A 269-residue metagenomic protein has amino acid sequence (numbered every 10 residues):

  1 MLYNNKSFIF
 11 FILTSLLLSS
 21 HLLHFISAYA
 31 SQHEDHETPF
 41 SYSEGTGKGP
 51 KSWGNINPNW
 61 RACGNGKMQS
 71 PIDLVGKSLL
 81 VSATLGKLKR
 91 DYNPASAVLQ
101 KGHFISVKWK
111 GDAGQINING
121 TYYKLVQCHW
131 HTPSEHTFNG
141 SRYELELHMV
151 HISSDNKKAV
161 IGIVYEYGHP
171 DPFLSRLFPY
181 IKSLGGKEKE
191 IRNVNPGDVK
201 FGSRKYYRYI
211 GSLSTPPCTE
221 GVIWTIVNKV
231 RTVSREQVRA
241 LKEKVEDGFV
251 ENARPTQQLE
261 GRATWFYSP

Functional and structural regions predicted by a protein language model:
L2-P269: Alpha-carbonic anhydrase
